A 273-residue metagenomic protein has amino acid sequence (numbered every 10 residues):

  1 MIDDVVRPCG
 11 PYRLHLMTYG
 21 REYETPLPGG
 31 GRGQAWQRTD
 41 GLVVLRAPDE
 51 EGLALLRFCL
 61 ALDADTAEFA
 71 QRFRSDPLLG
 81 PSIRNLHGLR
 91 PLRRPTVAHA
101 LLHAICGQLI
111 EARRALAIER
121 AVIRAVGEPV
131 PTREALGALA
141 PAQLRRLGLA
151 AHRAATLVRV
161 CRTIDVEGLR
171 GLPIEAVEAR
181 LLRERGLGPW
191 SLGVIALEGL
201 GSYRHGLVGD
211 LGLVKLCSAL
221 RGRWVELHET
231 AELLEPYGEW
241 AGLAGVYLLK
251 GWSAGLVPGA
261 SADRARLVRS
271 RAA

Functional and structural regions predicted by a protein language model:
M1-A273: HhH-family (HhH-GPD) DNA N-glycosylase catalytic core used in base-excision repair
